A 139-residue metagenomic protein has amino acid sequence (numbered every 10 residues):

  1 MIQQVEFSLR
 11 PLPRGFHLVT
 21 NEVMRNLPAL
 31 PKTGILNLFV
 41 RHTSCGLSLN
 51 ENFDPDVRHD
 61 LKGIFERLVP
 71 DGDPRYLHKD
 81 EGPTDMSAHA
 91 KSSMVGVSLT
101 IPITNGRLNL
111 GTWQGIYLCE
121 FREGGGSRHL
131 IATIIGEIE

Functional and structural regions predicted by a protein language model:
M1-E139: Active-site histidine-anchored catalytic micro-motif
